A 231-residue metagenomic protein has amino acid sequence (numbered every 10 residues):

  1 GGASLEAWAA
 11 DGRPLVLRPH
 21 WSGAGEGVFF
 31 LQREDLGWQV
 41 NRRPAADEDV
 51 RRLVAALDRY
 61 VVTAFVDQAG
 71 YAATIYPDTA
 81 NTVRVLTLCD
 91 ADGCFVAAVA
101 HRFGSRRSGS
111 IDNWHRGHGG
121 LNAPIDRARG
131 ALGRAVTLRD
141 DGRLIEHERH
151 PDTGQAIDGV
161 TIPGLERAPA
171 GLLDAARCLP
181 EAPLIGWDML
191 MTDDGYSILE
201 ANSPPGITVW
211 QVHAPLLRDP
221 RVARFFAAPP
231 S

Functional and structural regions predicted by a protein language model:
G1-V28: A conserved helix-loop-beta module that forms one wall/lid of the active-site cleft in ATP-utilizing catalytic domains
D11, E26, W38, R42-L138: Phosphate-binding site of ATP-dependent enzymes
L15, F95-A97, S197-L199: Protein kinase-like catalytic core scaffold
R18, T63, A100, E200-P204: Active-site ExK catalytic segment of metal-dependent nucleases
G23, F103, P204-G206: Short, surface-exposed beta-strand-loop junctions and turns on beta-sheet-rich folds
R33, T87-A91, M191-D193: Short, low-complexity Ser/Thr-rich regulatory SLiMs
R143-A170, R177-A182, M191-S231: C-terminal active-site "lid" helix and adjoining low-complexity regulatory extension at the edge of ATP-using catalytic
